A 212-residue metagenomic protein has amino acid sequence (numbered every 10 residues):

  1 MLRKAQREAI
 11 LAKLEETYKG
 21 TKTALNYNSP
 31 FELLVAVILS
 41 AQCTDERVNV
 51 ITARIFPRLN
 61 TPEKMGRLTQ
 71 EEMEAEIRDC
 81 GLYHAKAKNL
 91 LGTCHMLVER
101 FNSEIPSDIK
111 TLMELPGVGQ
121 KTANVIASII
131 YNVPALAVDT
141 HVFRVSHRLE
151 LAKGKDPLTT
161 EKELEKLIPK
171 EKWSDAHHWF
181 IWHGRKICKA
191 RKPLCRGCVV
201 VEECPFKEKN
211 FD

Functional and structural regions predicted by a protein language model:
L2-D212: Catalytic cores of DNA base-excision repair glycosylases
